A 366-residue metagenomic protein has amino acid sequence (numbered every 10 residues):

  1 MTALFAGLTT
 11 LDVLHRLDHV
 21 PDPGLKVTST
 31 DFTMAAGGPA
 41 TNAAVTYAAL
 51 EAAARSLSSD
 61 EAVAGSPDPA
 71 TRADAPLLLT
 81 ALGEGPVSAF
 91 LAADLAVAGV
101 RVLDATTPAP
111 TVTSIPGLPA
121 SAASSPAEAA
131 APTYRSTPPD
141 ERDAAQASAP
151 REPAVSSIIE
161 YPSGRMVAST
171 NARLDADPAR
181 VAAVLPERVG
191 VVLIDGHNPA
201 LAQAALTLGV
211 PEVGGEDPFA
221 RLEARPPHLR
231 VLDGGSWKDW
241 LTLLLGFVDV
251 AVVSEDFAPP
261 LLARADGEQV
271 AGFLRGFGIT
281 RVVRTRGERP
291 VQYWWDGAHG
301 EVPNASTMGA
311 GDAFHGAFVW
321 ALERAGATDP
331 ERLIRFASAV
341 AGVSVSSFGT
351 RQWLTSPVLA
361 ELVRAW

Functional and structural regions predicted by a protein language model:
M1-D22: Positively charged, low-complexity intrinsically disordered leader regions
T10, V250-P260, V270-P303: Conserved phosphate-donor
P23-V27, M34, A48-V191, E361-W366: Conserved N-terminal subdomain of the carbohydrate kinase-like
V27-G37, A298-A310: Short pre-catalytic strand/loop immediately N-terminal to key active-site residues, enriched for Gly-Thr
A49, F277, R281, G300-W366: Conserved post-catalytic alpha-helical subdomain immediately downstream of the catalytic base and nucleotide-binding
A172-P178, R230-S236, R264: Short gly/ser/thr-rich secondary-structure transition/capping motifs
D177-R180, L201, K238-L241, Q269-V270: Short acidic active-site motifs
G209-E212, P218-V231: Short beta-strand/loop segments at the ligand-binding rim of alpha/beta enzyme cores
